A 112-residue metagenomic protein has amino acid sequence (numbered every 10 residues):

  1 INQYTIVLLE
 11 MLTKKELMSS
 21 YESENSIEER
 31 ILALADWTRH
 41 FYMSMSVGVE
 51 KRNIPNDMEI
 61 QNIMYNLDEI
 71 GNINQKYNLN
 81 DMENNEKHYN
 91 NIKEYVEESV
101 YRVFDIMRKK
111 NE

Functional and structural regions predicted by a protein language model:
I1-R39: Heme-based O2/NO sensor domains and their adjacent alpha-helical segments, primarily globin folds but also including
N2, I6, R39, Y65-D68 (+2 more regions): Generic structural signal for well-ordered, non-transmembrane alpha-helical segments in soluble/cytosolic regions
V7-K14, H40-K51, E69-I73, R102: Amphipathic alpha-helical interaction surfaces
N25-A33, P55, N84, H88: Conserved aromatic-histidine-acidic binding/catalytic patches
L32-M43, E59-Y65: Mature extracytoplasmic or organellar-lumen-exposed domains after removal of signal/transit peptides
S46-K87: An amphipathic alpha-helical core segment
Q75, M82-N111: Eukaryote-biased recognition of C-terminal alpha-helical segments
